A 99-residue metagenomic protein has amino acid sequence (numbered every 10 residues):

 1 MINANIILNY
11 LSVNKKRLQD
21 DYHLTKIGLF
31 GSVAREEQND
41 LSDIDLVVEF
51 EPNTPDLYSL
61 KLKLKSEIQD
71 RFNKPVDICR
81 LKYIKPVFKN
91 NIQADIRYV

Functional and structural regions predicted by a protein language model:
M1-K26, A34-D40, E51-V99: Catalytic core of pol beta-like nucleotidyltransferases
L29: Hydrophobic alpha-helical positions that pack around
I44-L46: Amphipathic, hydrophobic secondary-structure cores in small proteins
